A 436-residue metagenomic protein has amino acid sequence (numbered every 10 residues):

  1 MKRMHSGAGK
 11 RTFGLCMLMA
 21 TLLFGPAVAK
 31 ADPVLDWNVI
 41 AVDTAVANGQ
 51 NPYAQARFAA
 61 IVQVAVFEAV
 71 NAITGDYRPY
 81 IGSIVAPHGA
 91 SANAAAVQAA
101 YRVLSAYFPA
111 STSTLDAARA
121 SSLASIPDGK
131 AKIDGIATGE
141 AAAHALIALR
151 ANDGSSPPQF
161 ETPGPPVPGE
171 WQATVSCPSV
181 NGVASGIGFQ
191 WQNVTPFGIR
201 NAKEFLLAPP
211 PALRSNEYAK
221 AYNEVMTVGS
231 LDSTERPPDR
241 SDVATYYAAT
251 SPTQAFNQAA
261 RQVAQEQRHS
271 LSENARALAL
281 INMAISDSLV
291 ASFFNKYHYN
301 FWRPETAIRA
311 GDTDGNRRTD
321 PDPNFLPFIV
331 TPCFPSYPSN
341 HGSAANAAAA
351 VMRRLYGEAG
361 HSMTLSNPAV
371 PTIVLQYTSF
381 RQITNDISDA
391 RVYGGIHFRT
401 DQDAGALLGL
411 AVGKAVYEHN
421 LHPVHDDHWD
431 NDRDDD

Functional and structural regions predicted by a protein language model:
K2-C16: Bacterial N-terminal signal peptides that target proteins for export
S6, P26-V28: Glycine-centered signal
G14-G25: Bacterial N-terminal signal peptides
K30-D430: Acidic/polar surface patches and capping/hinge elements
R433-D436: Short, solvent-exposed mixed-charge patches
